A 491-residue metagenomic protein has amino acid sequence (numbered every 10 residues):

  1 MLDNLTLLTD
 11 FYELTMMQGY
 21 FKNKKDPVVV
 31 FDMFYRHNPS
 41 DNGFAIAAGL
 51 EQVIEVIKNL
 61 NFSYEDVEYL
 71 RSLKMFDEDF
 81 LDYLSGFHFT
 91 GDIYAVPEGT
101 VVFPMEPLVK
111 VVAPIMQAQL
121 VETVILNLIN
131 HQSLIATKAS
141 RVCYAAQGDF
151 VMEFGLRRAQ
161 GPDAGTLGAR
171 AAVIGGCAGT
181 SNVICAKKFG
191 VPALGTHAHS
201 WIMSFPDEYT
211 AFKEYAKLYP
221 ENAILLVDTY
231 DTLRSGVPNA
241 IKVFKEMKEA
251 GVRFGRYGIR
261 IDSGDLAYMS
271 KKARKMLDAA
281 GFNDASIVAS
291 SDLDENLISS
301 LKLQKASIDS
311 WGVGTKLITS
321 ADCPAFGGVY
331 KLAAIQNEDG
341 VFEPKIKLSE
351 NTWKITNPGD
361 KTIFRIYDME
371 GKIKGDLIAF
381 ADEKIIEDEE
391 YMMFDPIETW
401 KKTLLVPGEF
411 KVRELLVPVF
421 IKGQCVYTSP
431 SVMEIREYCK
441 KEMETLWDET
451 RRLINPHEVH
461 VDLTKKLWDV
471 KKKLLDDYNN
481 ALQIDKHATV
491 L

Functional and structural regions predicted by a protein language model:
M1-E221, K248-E249, G255, K331-L491: Ordered alpha/beta subdomains of enzyme catalytic regions
S200-A379: Glycine-rich phosphate/ribose-binding loops and adjacent secondary-structure elements that form binding surfaces
